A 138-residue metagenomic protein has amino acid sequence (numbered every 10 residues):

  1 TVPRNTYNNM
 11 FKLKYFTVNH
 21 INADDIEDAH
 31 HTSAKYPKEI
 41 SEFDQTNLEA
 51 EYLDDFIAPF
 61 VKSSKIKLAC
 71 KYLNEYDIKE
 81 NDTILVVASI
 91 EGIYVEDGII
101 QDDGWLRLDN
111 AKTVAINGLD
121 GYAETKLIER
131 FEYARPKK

Functional and structural regions predicted by a protein language model:
T1-K138: Basic, polyanion-binding surface patches
